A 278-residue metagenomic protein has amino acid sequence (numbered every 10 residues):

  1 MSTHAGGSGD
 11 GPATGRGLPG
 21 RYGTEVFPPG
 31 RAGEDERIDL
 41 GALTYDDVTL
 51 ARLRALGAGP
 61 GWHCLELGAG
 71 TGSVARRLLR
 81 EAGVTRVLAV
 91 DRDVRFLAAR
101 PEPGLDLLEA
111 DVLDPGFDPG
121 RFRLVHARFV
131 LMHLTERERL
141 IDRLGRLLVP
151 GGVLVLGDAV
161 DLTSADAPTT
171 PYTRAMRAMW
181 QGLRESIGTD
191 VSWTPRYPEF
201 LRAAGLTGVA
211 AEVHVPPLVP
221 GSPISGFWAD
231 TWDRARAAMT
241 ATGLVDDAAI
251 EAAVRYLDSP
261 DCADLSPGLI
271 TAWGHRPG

Functional and structural regions predicted by a protein language model:
G20-D46: Class I SAM-dependent methyltransferase Rossmann-like catalytic core, especially the SAM/SAH-binding loop
L43-W62: Conserved alpha-helix/loop element of class I SAM-dependent methyltransferases that forms part of the SAM/SAH-binding
L65, T71-P115: Class I SAM-dependent methyltransferase SAM/SAH-binding core
D114-V125: A short acidic, Gly/Pro-enriched loop at the edge of an enzyme's catalytic core that lines a small-molecule cofactor
R123-E138: A short SAM/SAH-binding and catalytic strip from SAM-dependent methyltransferases
E138-V153: A short glycine-rich, Lys/Arg-flanked "PGG" loop and its adjoining helix->strand segment in the class I
V155-S222: Conserved catalytic/acceptor-binding region of the Class I
G208-G278: Conserved Class I S-adenosyl-L-methionine
